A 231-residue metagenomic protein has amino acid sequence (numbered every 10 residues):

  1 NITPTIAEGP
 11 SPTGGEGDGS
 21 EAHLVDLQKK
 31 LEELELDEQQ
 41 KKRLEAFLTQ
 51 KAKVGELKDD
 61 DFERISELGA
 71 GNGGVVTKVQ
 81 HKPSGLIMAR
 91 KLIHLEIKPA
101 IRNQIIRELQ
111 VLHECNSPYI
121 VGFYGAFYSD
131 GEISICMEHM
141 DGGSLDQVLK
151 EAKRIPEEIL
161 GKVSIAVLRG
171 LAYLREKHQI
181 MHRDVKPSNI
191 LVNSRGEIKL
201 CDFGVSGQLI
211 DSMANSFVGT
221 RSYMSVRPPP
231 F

Functional and structural regions predicted by a protein language model:
N1-G55: Intrinsically disordered, low-complexity regulatory segments that flank or precede the catalytic domain of eukaryotic
I65-N72, V76: Protein kinase glycine-rich loop
I87, L92-C115: Conserved N-lobe beta3->alphaC-helix segment of eukaryotic protein kinase catalytic domains
A126: Activation-segment/catalytic-loop signature of the eukaryotic protein kinase fold
G131-S144: Conserved short submotifs of the Hanks-type protein kinase catalytic core that shape the nucleotide-binding pocket
D146-I155: AlphaC helix of the protein kinase catalytic domain
V163-S164: Activation segment signature within eukaryotic-like protein kinase domains
